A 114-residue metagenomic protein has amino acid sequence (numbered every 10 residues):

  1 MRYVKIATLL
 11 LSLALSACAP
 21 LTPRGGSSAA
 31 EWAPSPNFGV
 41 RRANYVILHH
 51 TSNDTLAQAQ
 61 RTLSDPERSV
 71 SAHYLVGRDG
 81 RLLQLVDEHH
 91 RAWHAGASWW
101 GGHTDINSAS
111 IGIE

Functional and structural regions predicted by a protein language model:
M1-A7: Bacterial N-terminal signal peptides that target proteins for export
L10-L13: Short, linear, compositionally biased motifs with a strong N-terminal bias
S16-A17: C-terminal motif of bacterial Sec signal peptides marking the signal peptidase cleavage site
L21-G39, Y45, T51-E114: Active-site-adjacent loop/helix surface patches within enzyme catalytic domains that shape the substrate-binding cleft
